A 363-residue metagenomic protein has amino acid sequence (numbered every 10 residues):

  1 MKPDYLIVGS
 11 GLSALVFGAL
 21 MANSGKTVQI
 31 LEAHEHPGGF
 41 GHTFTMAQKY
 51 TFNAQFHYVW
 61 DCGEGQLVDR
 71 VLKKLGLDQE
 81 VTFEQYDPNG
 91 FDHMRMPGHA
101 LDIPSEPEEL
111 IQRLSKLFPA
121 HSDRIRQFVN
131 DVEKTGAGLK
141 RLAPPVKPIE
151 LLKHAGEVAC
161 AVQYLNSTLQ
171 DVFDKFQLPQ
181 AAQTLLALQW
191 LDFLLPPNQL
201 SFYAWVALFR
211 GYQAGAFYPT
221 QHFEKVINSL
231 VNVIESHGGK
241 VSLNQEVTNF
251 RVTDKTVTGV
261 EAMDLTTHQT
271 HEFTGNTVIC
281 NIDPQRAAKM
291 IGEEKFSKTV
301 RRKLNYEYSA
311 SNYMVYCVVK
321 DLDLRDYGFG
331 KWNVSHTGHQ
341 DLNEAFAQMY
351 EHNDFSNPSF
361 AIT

Functional and structural regions predicted by a protein language model:
K2, N53, A155, L188 (+1 more regions): Glycine- and acidic
K2-K134: N-terminal glycine-rich phosphate/pyrophosphate-binding loop and immediately adjacent elements
F40-T43, P197, K289-G292: Short, solvent-exposed loop/turn and secondary-structure capping segments
P97-L200: Rossmann-like flavin
V206-Q269: Helical element adjacent to the flavin cofactor pocket in flavoenzyme catalytic cores
T248-T363: Mid-domain catalytic core of redox enzymes that form a hydrophobic substrate pocket/lid adjacent to a catalytic redox
